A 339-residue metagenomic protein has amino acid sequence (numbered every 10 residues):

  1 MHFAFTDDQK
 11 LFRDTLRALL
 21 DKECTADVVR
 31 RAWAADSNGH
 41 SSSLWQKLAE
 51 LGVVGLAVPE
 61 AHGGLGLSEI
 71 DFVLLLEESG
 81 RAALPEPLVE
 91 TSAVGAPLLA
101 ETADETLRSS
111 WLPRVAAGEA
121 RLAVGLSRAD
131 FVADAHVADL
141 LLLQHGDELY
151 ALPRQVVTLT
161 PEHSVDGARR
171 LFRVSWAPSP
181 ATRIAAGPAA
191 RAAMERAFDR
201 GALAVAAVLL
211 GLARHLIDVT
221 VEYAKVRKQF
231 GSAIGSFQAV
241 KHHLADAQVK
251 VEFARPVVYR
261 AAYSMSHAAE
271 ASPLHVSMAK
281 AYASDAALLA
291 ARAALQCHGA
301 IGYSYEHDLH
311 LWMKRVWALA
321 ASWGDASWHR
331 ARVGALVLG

Functional and structural regions predicted by a protein language model:
M1-G80, T102-T106, R114-G118, G187 (+1 more regions): Alpha-helical interface subdomain recognition
L56-V58, V89-S92, A123, A291: Short beta-strands and strand-loop turn motifs
S79, L84, A93-G95: Anion-binding (especially nucleotide phosphate/pyrophosphate-binding) glycine-rich loop and adjoining beta-alpha core
E86-E90, P97, E105-E222: FAD-binding core of flavoproteins
